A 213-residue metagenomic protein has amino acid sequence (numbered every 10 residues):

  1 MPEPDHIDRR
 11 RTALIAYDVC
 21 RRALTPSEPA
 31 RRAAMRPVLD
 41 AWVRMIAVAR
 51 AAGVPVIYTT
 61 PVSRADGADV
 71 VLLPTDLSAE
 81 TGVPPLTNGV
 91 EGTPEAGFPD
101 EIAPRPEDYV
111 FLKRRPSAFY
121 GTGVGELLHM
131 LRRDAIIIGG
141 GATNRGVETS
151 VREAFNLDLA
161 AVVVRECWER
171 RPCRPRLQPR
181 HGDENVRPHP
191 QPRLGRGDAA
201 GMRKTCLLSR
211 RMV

Functional and structural regions predicted by a protein language model:
M1-A13, A47-A52, D69, L77-V213: Active-site-adjacent betaalpha module
R10, S27-P61: A short alpha/beta connector and helix-capping loop motif
A13-V19: N-terminal nucleotide-binding beta1-loop-alpha1 segment
A16, V54-P61, D66-G67, V164: Short beta-strand segments at enzyme active-site cores
C20-P26: Short acidic, Gly/Ser-rich segments with clustered Asp/Glu that frequently serve as metal-coordination loops in enzyme
R22, R64, E169-R170: Active-site loop signature of alpha/beta-hydrolase-fold enzymes
L72: Glycine/small-residue-rich loop that forms an oxyanion/phosphate-binding "nest" at active or ligand-binding sites
